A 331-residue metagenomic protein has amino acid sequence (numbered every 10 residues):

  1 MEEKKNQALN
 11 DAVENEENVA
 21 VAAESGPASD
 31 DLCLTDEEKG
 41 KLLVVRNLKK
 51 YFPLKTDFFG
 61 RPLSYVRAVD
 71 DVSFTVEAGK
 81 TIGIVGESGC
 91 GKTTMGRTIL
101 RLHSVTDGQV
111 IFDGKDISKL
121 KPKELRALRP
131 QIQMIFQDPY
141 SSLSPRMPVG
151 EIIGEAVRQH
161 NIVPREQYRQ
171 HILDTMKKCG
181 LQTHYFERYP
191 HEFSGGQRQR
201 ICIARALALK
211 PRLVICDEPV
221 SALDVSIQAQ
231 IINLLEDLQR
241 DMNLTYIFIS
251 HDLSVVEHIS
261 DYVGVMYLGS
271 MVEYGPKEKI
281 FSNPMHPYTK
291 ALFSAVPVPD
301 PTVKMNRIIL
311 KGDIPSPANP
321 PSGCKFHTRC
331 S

Functional and structural regions predicted by a protein language model:
D30-K41, L54-G60, Y65, Q182 (+1 more regions): Short catalytic/signature loops enriched in Gly
L100: Helix-to-loop junction immediately C-terminal to a conserved catalytic motif
G108-D116, L128: Conserved ABC transporter NBD signature motif
D116, E166-H184, F293-S294: Conserved ABC ATPase "signature" region
Y189-F193, Q197: Conserved ABC ATPase signature
A208-R212: A short, proline-enriched helix->beta-strand linker immediately N-terminal to the Walker B motif in ABC-type P-loop
I215, P219-L223, I227-N306: P-loop NTP-binding/switch modules centered on Walker-like glycine-rich loops
